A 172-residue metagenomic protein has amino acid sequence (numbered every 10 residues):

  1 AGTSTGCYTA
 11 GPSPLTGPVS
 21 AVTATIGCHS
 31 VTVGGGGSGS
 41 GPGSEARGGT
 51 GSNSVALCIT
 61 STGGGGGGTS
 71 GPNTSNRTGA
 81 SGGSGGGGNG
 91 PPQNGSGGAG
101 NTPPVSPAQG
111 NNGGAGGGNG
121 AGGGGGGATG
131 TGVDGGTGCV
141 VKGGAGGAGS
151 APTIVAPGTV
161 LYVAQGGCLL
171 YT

Functional and structural regions predicted by a protein language model:
A1-L170: Low-complexity, glycine/proline-biased repetitive segments and flexible coils/loops
